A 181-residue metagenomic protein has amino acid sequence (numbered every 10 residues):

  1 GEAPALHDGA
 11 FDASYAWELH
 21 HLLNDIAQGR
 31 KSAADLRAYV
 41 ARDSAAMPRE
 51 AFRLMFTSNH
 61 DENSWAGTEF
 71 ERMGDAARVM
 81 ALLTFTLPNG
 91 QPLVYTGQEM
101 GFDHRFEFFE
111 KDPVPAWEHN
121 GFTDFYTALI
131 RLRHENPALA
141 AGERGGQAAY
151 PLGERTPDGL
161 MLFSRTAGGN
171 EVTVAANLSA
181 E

Functional and structural regions predicted by a protein language model:
G1-R53, G74, L83-T86, G101-P137 (+4 more regions): Active-site-proximal helices and loops of the catalytic beta/alpha 8
F52-M55, P92-L93: Structural preference for beta-strand elements that scaffold enzyme active sites
W65-E71: Short, solvent-exposed helix-loop connector elements
A77-V79: Conserved interdomain hinge at the start of the Helicase C-terminal
V94-M100: Short acidic/histidine-rich active-site segments
D158-L162: Short, hydrophobic/aromatic-rich segments at coil-to-beta transitions
N170-L178: Short, well-ordered beta-strand segments enriched in hydrophobic/aromatic residues
